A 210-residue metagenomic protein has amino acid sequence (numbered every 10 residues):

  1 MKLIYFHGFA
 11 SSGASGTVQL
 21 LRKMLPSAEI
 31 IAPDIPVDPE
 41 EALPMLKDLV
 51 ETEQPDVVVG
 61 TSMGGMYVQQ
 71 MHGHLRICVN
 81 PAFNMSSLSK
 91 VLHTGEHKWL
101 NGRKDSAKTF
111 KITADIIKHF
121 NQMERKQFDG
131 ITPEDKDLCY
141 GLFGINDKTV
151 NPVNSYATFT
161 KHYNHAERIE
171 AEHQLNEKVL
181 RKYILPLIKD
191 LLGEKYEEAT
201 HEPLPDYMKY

Functional and structural regions predicted by a protein language model:
M1, S27, P55, G73 (+1 more regions): A general structural motif
M1-E53, H173: Active-site catalytic motif of lipid deacylating hydrolases and related acyltransferases
Y5-F9, V59, L142-G144: Short hydrophobic segments within beta-strands
A14, V18-R22, V68, P152-Y156: Short, highly selective alpha-helical patches that border small-molecule cofactor pockets in redox/cofactor-processing
D56-V59, L75-I77: Residue in the alpha/beta-hydrolase core beta-strand immediately N-terminal to the catalytic nucleophile
V59-Q69: Gly/Ala-rich beta-loop-alpha elbow adjacent to hydrolase catalytic centers
Q69-L75: Glycosyltransferases and closely related glycan-assembly transferases that use nucleotide-activated donors
L75-P203, Y210: The alpha/beta-hydrolase serine catalytic core
